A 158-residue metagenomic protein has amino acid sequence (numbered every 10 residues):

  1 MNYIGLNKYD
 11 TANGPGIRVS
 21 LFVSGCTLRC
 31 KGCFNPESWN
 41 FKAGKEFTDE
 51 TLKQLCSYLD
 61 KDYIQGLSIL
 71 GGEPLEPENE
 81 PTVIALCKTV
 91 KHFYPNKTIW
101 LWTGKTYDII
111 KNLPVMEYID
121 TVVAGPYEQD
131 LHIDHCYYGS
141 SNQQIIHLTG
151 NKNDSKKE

Functional and structural regions predicted by a protein language model:
M1-I4, I17, N35-W100, Y107-N112: Conserved Radical SAM active-site core
N2-R29: N-terminal pre-triad scaffold of radical SAM enzymes
T11, L113, H135-Y137: Short secondary-structure boundary/capping segments
K53-D60, K111-L131: Structural recognition of alpha->loop->beta junctions
D60-I69, F93-Y94, V123-I133, D154-E158: Conserved C-terminal portion of the radical SAM core fold that forms the substrate/S-adenosylmethionine-binding
P77-V83, K88-K91, H132-E158: P-loop/Walker A phosphate-binding loop and immediately adjacent motor/lid segment at beta-alpha junctions
N96, Y118-I119, N142: A generic structural signal for alpha->beta connector loops
